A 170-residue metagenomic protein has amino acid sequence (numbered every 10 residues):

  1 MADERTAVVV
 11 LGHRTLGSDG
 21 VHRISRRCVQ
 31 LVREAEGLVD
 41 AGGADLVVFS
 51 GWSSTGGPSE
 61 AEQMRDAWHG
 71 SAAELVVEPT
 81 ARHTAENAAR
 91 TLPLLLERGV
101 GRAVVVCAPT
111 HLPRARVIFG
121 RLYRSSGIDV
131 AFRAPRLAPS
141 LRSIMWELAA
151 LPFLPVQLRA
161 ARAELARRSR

Functional and structural regions predicted by a protein language model:
M1-W146: A structural signal for short, hydrophobic/glycine-enriched beta-strand patches
P139-R170: C-terminal capping/extension of enzyme domains
